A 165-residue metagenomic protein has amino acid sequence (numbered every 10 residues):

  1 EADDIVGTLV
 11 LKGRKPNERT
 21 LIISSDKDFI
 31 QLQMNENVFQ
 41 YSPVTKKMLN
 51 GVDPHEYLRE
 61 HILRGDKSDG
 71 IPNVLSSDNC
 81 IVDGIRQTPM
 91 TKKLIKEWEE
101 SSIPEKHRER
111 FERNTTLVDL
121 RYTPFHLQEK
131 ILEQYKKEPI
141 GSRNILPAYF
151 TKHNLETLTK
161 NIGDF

Functional and structural regions predicted by a protein language model:
E1-K160: Extended two-metal-dependent nuclease catalytic cores across DNA- and RNA-processing enzymes
G163-F165: Short, amphipathic C-terminal "tail helix"
